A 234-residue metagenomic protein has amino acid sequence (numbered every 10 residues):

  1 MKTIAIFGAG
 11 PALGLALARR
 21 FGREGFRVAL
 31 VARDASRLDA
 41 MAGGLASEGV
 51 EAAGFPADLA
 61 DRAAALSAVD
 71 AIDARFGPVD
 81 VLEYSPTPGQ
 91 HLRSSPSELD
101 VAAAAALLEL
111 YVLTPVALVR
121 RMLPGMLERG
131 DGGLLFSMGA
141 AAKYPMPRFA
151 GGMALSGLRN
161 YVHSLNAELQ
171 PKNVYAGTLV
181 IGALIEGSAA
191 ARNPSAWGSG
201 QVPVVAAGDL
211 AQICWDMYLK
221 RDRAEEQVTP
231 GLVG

Functional and structural regions predicted by a protein language model:
G10-A12: Conserved glycine-rich cofactor-binding loop
G25-A40: Conserved glycine-rich Rossmann-like NAD(P)H-binding loop of the short-chain dehydrogenase/reductase
L45-A63: Rossmann-fold cofactor-recognition segment
A74, L110-E128: Amphipathic alpha-helical dimer-interface segment in Rossmann-like NAD(P)H-dependent oxidoreductases
P78-V79, M126-G139, P171-V174: Active-site loop of short-chain dehydrogenase/reductase
P88, V101-A103, L107, G133-L158 (+3 more regions): Catalytic loop of short-chain dehydrogenase/reductase
S97-V116: Catalytic Tyr-X3-Lys loop
P171-E186, A191-G234: C-terminal helical subdomain
